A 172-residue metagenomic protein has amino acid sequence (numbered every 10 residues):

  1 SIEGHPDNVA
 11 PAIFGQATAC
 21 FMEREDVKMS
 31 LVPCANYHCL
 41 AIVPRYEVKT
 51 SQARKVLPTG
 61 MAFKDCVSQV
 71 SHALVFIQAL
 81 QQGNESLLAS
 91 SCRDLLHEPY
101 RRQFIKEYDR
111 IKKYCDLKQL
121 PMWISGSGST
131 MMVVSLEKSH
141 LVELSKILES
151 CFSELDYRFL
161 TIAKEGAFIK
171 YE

Functional and structural regions predicted by a protein language model:
S1, V9-A10, S30-V32, W123 (+1 more regions): Short secondary-structure boundary/capping segments
S1-D26: Gly/Ser-rich oxyanion-binding loop with an adjacent helix/lid that shapes the negatively charged ligand pocket
H5-D7, F14-Q16, A35-H38, K118-L120 (+1 more regions): Short coil/turn connectors at secondary-structure junctions
A12-F14, F21, A41-R45, S125-G126 (+1 more regions): Short beta-strand segments
A19, D26-V27, Y46-S51: Short, acidic Gly/Pro/Ser/Thr-rich loop/turn segments
M22, P44, V133-E137: Short beta-strand-to-loop capping motifs
C34-K118: Acyltransferase
L80-E172: Glycine-rich, charge-dense phosphate/pyrophosphate-binding loop(s) and the adjacent flexible "lid"/catalytic subdomain
